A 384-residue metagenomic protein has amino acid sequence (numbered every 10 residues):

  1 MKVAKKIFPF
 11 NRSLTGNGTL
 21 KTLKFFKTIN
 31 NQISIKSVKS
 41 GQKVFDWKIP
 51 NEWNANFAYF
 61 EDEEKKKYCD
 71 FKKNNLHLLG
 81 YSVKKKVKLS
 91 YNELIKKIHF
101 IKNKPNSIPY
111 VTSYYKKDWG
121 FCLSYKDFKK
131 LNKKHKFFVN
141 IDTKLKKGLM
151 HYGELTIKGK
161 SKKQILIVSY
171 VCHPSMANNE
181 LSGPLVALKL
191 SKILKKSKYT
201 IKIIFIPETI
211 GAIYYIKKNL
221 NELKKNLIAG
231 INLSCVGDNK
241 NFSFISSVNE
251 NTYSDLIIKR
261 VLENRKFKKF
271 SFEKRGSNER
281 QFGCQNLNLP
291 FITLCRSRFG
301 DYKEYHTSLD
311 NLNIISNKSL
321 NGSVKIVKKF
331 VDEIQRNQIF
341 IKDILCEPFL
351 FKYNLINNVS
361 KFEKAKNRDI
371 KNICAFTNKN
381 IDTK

Functional and structural regions predicted by a protein language model:
M1-K384: N-terminal hydrophobic/helix-forming segments and targeting peptides
